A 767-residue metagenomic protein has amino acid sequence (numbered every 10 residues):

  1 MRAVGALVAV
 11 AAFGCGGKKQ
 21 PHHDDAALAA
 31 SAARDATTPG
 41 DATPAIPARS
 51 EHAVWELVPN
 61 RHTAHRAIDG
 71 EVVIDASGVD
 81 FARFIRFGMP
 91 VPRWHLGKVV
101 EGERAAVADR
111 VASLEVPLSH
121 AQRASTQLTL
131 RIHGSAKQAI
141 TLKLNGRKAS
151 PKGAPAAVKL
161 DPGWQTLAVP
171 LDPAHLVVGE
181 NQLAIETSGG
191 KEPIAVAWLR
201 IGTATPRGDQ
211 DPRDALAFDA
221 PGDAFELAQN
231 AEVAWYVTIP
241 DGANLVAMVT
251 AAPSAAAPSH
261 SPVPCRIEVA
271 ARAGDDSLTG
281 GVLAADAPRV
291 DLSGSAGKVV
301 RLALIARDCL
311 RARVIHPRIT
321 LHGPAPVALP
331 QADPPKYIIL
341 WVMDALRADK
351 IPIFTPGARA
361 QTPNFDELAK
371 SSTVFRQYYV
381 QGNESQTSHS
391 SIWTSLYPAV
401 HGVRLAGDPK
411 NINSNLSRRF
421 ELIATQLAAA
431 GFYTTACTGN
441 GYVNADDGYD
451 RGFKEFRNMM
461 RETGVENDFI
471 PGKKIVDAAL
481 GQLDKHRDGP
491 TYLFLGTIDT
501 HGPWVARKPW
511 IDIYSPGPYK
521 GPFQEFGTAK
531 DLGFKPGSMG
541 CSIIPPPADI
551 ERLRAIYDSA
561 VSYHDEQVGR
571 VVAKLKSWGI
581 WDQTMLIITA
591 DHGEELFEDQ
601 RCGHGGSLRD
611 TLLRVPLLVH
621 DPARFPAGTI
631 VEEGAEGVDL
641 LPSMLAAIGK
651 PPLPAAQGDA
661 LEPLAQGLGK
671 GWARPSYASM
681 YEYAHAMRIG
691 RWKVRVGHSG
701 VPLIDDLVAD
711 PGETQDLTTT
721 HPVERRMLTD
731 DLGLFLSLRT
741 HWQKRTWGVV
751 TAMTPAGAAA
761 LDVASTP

Functional and structural regions predicted by a protein language model:
M1-P21: Sec-dependent N-terminal signal peptides
G14-V91, V99, T187-K191, W198-A220 (+2 more regions): Catalytic domains that recognize anionic headgroups
A112, G163-P170, G179, T187 (+1 more regions): Mature N-terminal, pre-catalytic/accessory segment of carbohydrate-active enzymes
A112-A136, D241-S259, L304: A short beta-strand element within beta-rich, extracytoplasmic domains of secreted/secretory-pathway proteins
A124-L130, L142, Q165, L176-S188 (+2 more regions): Short, well-structured beta-strand segments within conserved domains
L142-G153, D172, A270-D275: Short strand-turn-strand beta-turns centered on an Asx-Gly dipeptide
R147-L160, S277-A284: Solvent-exposed serine/threonine-rich low-complexity stretches and specific carbohydrate-binding patches
Q165-P173, A287-G294: Exposed aromatic-hydrophobic patches
